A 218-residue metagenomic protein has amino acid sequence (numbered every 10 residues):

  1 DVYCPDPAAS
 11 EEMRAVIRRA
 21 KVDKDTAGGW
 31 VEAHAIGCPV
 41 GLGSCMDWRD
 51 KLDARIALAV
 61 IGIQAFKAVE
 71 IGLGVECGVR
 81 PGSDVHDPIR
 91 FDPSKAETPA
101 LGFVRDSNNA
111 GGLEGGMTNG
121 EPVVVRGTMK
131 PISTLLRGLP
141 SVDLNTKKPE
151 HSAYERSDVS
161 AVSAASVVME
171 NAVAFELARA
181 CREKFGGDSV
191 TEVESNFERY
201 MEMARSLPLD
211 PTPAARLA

Functional and structural regions predicted by a protein language model:
D1-C4, A8, D87-N108, E114 (+2 more regions): A structural-propensity feature for long, helix-poor, extended segments
D1-W48: Glycine-rich, mobile lid/loop segments that gate access to catalytic sites or pores
S10-V22, G43, D53-A57, G74 (+2 more regions): Glycine-rich, charged/polar anion/phosphate-binding loops that engage phosphate groups from diverse ligands
R18, V31-G37, D87-P93, V125-P131 (+1 more regions): Short beta-strand elements
R19-V31, A65-C77, K184-S195, P211: Flexible, glycine/charged-enriched surface loops at secondary-structure junctions
W48-A65, V69-E70, S107-V123, V162-A180: Conserved phosphate/anionic-ligand binding catalytic regions in large, soluble enzymes, centered on
I71-D92: Beta-rich nucleic-acid/ligand-interaction surfaces
I132-A218: Internal helix-turn-beta structural module
